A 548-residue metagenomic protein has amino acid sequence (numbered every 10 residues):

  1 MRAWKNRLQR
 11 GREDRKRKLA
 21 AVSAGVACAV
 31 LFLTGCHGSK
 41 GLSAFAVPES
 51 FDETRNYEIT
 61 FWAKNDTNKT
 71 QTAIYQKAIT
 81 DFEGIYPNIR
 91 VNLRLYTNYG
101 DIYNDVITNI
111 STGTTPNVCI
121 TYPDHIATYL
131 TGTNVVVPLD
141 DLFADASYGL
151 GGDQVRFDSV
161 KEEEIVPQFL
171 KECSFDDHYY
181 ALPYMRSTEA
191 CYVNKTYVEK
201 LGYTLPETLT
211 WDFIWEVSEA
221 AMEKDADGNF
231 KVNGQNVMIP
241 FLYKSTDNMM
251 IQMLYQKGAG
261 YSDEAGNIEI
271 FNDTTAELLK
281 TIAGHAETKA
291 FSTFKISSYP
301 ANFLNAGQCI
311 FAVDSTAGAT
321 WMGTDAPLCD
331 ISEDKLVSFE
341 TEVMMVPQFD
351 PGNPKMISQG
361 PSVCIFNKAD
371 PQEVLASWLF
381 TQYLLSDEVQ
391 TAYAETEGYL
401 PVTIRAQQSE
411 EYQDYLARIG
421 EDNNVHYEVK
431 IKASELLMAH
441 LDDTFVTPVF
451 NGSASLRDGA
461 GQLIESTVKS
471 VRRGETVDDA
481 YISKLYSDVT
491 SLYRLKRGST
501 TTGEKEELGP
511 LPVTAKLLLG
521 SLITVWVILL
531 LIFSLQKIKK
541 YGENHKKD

Functional and structural regions predicted by a protein language model:
R7, R90, K280, G284-T288 (+1 more regions): Extracytoplasmic/periplasmic substrate-recognition and gating elements
N56-T60, N65-A127, N302: Early extracytoplasmic/lumenal segment of secretory-pathway proteins
N117-I120, I310-S315, W321-M322: Paired acidic/hydrophobic, glycine-rich loop segments that form the ligand-binding mouth/hinge of periplasmic-binding
P123-T188, F230-G234, L336-P347: Hinge/lid segment of periplasmic solute-binding proteins
L170-Y184, E189, F213-I268: Extracytoplasmic/periplasmic solute-binding protein
V217-E219, E264-S297, T341-E342, V346: Glycine-centered hinge/linker elements that transmit conformational signals in sensory and ligand-binding systems
T341-Q348, A394-V468: Long, aromatic- and glycine/proline-rich binding clefts that accommodate carbohydrate-like moieties
V429-D548: Conserved C-terminal helix/tail region of periplasmic/extracytoplasmic solute-binding proteins
